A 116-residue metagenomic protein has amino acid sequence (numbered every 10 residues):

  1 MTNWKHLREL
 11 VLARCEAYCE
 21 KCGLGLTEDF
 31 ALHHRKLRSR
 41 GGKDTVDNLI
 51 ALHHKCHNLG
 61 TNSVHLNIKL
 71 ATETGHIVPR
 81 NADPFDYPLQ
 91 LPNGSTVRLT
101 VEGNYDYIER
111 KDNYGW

Functional and structural regions predicted by a protein language model:
T2-A31, H53-K55: Short cysteine-rich loop/turn motifs with clustered Cys
L7-R8, R35, L91-G94: Extended interaction regions within the primary functional domain
L24-E28, L49-E73: Short Cys/His-centered divalent metal-binding micro-motifs
A31, D47-L49, F85: Residues that flank catalytic or metal-binding motifs in active/ligand-binding sites
K36-L49: Short linker/helix segments within small regulatory modules
H76-W116: Short flanking/linker segments adjacent to small metal-binding domains or redox-active Cys/His motifs
